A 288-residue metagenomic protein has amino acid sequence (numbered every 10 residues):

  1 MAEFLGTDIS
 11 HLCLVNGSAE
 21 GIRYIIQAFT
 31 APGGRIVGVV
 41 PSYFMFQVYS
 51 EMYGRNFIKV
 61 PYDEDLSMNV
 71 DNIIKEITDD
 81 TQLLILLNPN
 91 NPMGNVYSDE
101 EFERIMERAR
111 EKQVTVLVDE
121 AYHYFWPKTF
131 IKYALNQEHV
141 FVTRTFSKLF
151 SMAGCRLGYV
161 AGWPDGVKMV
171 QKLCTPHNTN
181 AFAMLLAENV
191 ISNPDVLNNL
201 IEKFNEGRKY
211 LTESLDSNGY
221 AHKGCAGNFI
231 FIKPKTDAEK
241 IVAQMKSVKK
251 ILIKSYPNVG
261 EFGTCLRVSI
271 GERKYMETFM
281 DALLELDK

Functional and structural regions predicted by a protein language model:
M1-R35: Phosphate-binding glycine-rich loop
H11, A28-L86, E107: PLP-dependent aminotransferase-like
E51, M68-D80, P92-L149: Active-site pre-lysine segment of PLP-dependent enzymes
F57-V60, L83-N90, L117-V118, K223-C225: Short beta-strands and strand-loop turn motifs
E100, S247-K249, N258-K288: PLP-dependent enzyme catalytic core of the Aspartate aminotransferase-like
H139-D216, Y220-K223: PLP-dependent aminotransferase class I/II
N205, S217-K249: Conserved PLP-binding catalytic core of the aspartate aminotransferase-like
